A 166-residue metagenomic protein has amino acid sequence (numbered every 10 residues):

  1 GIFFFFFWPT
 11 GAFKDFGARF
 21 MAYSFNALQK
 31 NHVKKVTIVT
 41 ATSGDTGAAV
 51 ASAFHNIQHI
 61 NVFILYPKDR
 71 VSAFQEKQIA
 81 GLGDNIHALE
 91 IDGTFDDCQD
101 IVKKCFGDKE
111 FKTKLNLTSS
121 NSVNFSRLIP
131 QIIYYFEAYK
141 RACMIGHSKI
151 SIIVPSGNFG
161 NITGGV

Functional and structural regions predicted by a protein language model:
G1-V166: PLP-dependent amino-acid enzyme catalytic core
